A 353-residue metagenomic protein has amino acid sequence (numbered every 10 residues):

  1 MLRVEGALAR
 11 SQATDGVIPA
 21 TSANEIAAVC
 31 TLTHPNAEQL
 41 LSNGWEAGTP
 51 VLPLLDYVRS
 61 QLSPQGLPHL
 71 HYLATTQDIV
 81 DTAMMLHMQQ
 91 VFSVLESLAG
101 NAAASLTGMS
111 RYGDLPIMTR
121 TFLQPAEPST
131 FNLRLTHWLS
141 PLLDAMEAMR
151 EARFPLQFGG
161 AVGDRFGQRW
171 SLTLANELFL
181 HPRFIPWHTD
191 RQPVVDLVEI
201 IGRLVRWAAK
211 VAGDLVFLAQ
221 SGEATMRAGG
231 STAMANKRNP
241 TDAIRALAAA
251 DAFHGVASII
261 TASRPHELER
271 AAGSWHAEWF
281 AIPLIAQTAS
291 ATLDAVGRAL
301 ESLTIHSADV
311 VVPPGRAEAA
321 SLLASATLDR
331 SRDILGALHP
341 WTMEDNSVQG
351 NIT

Functional and structural regions predicted by a protein language model:
M1-A27: His/Asp/Glu-rich acidic catalytic environments and adjacent acidic regulatory segments
Q12-T21, Q89, S93-V94, M118 (+1 more regions): Inter-helical turn/loop segments and adjacent helix faces that build the functional surface of alpha-helical bundle
P19-A74: Glycine-rich, N-terminal phosphate-binding loop and its surrounding beta-alpha-beta segment
A20-N24, T33, G44-E46, V51-P53 (+1 more regions): Catalytic-core signal marking the mid-to-C-terminal active-site face
Q39-P50, H71, V80, M84-H87 (+13 more regions): Non-transmembrane, amphipathic alpha-helical segments
T49-P68, S97-G100, E127-H266: Internal glycine-rich alpha/beta core junctions
A74-M84, V162, A209-K210: Conserved phosphate/anionic-ligand binding catalytic regions in large, soluble enzymes, centered on
I79-P128, A145, N176-P193, R270-G273 (+3 more regions): Long, non-coiled-coil amphipathic alpha-helical linker/lever segments that couple catalytic cores to other domains
